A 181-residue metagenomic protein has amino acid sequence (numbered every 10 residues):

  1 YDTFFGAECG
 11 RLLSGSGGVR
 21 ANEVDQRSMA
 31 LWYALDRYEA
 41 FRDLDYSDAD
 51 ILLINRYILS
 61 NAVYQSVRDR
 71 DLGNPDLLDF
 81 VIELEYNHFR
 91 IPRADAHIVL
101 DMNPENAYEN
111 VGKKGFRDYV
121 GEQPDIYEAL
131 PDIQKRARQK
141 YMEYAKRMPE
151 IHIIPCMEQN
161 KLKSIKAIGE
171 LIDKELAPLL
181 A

Functional and structural regions predicted by a protein language model:
Y1-E83, N87-F89: ATP-dependent small-molecule kinase phosphotransfer cores that center on conserved nucleotide phosphate-binding segments
Y1-T3, I58-L59, M102-Y108, Q159: Conserved nucleotide-binding/hydrolysis micro-motifs of P-loop NTPases
L12, L35, R56, L100-D101 (+2 more regions): Conserved catalytic core of Hanks-type protein kinase domains
S47, P92, P149: Structured loop/turn residues at beta-strand edges in well-structured enzyme cores
L53-N55, L100-D101, H152-P155: Short beta-strand segments at enzyme active-site cores
N61-Q139: A glycine- and Lys/Arg-enriched "phosphate-lid" helix/loop adjacent to the NTP-binding pocket of small-molecule kinases
E105-A181: NTP-dependent small-molecule kinase module
